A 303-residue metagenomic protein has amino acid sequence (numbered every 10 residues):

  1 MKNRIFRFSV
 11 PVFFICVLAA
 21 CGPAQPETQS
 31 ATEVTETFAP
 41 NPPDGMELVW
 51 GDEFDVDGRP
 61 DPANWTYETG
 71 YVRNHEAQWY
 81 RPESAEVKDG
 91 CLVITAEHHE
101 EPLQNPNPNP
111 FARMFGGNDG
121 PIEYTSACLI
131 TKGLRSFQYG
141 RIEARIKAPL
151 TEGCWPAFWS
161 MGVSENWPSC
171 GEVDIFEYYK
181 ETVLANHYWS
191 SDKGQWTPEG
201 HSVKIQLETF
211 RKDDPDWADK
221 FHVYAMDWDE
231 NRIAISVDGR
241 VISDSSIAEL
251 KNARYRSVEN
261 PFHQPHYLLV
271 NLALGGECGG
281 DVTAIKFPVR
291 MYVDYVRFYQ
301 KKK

Functional and structural regions predicted by a protein language model:
M1-V10: Bacterial N-terminal signal peptides that target proteins for export
L18-A20: C-terminal motif of bacterial Sec signal peptides marking the signal peptidase cleavage site
G22-A24: Bacterial signal peptide processing site
P26-K303: GH16 jelly-roll
